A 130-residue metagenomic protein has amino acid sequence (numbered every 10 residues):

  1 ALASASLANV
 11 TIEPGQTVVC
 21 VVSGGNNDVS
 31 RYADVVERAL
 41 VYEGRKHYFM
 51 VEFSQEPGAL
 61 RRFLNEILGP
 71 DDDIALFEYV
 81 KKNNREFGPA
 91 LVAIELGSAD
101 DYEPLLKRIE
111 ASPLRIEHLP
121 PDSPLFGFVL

Functional and structural regions predicted by a protein language model:
A1-L2, G25-N27: Short glycine-rich anion-binding loops that position phosphate/pyrophosphate groups of nucleotides and phosphorylated
A1-Q16: Active-site-adjacent helical/loop segments in soluble small-molecule enzymes
V10-T11, G25, G97: Short loop segments at secondary-structure junctions
P14-T17, I94-L96: Short, charged low-complexity intrinsically disordered segments located at boundaries of structured domains
C20-S23: Short beta-strand segments
V29-L130: A conserved regulatory-domain signal marking ACT and ACT-like small-molecule sensing domains and adjacent regulatory
